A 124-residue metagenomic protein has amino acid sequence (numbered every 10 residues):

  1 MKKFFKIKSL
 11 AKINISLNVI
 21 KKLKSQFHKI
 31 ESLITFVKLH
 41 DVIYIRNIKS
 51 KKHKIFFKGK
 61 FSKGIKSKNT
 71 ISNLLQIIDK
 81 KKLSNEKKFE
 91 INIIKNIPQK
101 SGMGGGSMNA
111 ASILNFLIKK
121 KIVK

Functional and structural regions predicted by a protein language model:
M1-S101, I118-V123: ATP-binding N-lobe of GHMP and related small-molecule kinases
S107-K121: Short, small-residue alpha-helix embedded
